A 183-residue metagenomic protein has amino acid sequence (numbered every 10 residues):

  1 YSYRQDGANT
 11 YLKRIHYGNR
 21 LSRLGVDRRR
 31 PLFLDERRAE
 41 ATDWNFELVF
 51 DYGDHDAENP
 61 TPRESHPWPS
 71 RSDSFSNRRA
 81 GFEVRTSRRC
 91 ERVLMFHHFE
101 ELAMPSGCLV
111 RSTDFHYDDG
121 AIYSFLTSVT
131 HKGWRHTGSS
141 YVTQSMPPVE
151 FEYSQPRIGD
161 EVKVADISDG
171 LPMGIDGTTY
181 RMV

Functional and structural regions predicted by a protein language model:
Y1-V183: Conserved catalytic cores of ATP-dependent inositol ring kinases
